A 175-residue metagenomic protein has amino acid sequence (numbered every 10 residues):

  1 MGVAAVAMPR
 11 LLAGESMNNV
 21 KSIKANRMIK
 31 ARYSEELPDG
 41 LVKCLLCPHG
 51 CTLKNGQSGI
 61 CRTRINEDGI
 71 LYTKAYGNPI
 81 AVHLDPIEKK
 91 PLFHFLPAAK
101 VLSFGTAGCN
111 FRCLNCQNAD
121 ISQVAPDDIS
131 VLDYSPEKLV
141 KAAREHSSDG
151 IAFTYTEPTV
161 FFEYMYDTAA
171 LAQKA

Functional and structural regions predicted by a protein language model:
M1-S16: N-terminal export signals
V6-M8, C44, C109: Intrinsically disordered, low-complexity, compositionally biased regions/tails
G14-S16, S22-R27, L37, K54 (+4 more regions): N-terminal export/assembly segments and adjacent metallocofactor-ligating motifs of anaerobic energy-metabolism
N26-A99: N-terminal juxtadomain amphipathic helix that follows a signal peptide/anchor or precedes a small N-terminal auxiliary
N66-A175: Conserved Radical SAM active-site core
